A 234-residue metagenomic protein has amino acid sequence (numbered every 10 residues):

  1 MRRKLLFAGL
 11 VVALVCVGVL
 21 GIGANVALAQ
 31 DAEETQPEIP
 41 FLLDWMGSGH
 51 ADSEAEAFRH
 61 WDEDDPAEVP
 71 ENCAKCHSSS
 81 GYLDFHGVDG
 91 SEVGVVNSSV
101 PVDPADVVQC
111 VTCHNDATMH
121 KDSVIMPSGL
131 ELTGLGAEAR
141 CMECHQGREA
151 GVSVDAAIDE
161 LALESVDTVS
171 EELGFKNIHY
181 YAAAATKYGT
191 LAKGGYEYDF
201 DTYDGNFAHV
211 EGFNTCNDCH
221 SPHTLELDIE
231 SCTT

Functional and structural regions predicted by a protein language model:
M1-V12: Bacterial N-terminal signal peptides that target proteins for export
V15-V26: C-terminal segment of classical bacterial N-terminal signal peptides
V26-T224: Sequence context of c-type cytochrome heme-c attachment sites
L225-T234: C-terminal, active-site-flanking charged/polar segments
